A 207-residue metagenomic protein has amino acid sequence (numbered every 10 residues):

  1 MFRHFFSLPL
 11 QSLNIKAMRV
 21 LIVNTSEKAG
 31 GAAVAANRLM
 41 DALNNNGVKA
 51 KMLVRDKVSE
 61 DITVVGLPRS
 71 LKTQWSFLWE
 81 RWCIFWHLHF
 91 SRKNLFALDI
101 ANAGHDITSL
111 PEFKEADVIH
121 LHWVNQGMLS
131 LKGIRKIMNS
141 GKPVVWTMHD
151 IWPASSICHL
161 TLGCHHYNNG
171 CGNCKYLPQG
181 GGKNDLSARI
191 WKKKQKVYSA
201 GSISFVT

Functional and structural regions predicted by a protein language model:
F5-P9, L13-R69, K114, N139-G141: N-terminal subdomain of nucleotide-sugar transferases
I22-S26, G31, I119-S130, S204-T207: Conserved beta-strand->loop/alpha-helix structural units within folded catalytic cores of enzymes with alpha/beta
V34-A35, D61-G66, G133, S156-T161 (+1 more regions): Short aromatic-enriched loop/helix-cap "lid" or pocket-rim segments at secondary-structure transitions that line
N45-V118: A conserved catalytic-core segment of Leloir-type glycosyltransferases
T108-M128, P143-H149: Short N-terminal targeting/anchoring amphipathic segment
W123-M128, D150-H159, K175-K183: A short, histidine- and acid-enriched strand-loop-helix "catalytic/donor-clamping" loop that lines the nucleotide-sugar
N139, W152, C164-F205: Membrane-proximal helix-turn-helix segments that form the acceptor-binding/catalytic region of lipid-linked
